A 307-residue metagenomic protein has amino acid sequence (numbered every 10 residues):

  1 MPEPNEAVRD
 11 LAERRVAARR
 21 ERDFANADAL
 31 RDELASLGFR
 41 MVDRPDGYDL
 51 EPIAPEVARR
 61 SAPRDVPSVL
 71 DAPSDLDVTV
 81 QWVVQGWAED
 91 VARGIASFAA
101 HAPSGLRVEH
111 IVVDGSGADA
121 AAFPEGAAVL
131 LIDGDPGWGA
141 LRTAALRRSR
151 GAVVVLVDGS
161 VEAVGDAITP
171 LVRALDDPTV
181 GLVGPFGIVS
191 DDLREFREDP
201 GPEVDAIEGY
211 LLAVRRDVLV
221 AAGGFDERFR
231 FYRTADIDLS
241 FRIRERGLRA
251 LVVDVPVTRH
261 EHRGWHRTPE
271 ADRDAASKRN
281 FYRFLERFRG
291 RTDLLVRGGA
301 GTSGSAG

Functional and structural regions predicted by a protein language model:
P55-A96: N-proximal low-complexity "stem/linker" segments adjacent to membrane-targeting elements
R64-D77, H101, G181-G184, D191 (+3 more regions): C-terminal, non-catalytic tails of nucleotide-sugar-dependent glycosyltransferases
A96-R107: Short, acidic, metal-binding catalytic loop of nucleotide-sugar glycosyltransferases
D133-S149: Glycine-rich, basic loop-to-helix element that forms the pyrophosphate-binding segment of sugar-nucleotide handling
V154: Short aromatic/hydrophobic "clamp" motif used to bind/position activated sugar donors
E162-F196: Conserved donor NDP-sugar-binding/catalytic core segment of glycosyltransferases
F196-D217, A221, Y232: A recurrent flexible, glycine/aromatic-enriched loop bordering the glycosyltransferase active site that acts as
V220-V252, P256-R259: Donor nucleotide-sugar recognition loop
